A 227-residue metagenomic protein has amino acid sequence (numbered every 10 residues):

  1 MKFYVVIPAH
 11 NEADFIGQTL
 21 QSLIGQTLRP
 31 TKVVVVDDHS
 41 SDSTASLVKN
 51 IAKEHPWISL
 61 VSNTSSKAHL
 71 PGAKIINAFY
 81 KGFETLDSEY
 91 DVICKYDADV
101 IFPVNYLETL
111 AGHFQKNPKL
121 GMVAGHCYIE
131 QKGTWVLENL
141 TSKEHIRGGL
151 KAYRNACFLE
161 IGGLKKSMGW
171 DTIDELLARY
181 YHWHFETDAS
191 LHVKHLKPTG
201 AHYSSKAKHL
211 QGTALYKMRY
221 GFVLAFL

Functional and structural regions predicted by a protein language model:
K2-Y4, K32, I173: Cell-envelope/extracellular polymer assembly enzymes that use nucleotide-activated donors
Q21-P30: Short, acidic, metal-binding catalytic loop of nucleotide-sugar glycosyltransferases
P30-H39, V61-N63: Short beta-strand/loop segment that forms part of the nucleotide-sugar
D37-S46, S66: A conserved acidic beta->alpha catalytic loop
K67, I101-L137: Conserved donor NDP-sugar-binding/catalytic core segment of glycosyltransferases
G82, E89-I101: Short beta-strand-to-loop acidic/aromatic patch adjacent to the donor-nucleotide binding site
R147-G162: Conserved nucleotide-sugar donor-binding and metal-coordinating catalytic region shared by glycosyltransferases
F185, A189-L227: Active-site-adjacent helix/loop segment of glycosyltransferases that harbors family-specific signature motifs
